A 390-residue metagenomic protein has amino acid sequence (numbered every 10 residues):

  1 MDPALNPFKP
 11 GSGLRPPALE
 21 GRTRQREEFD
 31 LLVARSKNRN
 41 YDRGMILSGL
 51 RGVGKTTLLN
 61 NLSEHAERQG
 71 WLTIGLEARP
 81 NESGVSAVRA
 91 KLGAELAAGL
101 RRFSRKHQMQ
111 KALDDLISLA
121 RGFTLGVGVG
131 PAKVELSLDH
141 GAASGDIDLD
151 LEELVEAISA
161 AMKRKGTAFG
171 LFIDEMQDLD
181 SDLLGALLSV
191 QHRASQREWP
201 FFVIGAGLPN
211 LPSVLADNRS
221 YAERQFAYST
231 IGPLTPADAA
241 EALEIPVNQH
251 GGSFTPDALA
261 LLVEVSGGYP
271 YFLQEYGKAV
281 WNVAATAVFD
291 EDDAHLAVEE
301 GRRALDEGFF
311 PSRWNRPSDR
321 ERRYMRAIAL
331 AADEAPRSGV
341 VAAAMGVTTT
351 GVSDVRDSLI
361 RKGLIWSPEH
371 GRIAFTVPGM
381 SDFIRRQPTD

Functional and structural regions predicted by a protein language model:
M1-R43, D390: A short, basic N-terminal segment
L5, R43, D257, H295 (+1 more regions): C-terminal leucine-rich, beta-strand-based interaction scaffolds used for sensing/assembly
V33, G267, W281, R326-D333: Short, locally clustered residues in the helix-turn-helix/winged-helix DNA-binding domain
S36, L211-E264, T286-V288: Helix-loop-helix "sensor" segment of P-loop NTPases
Y41-G49, V53, T57-F169, W199-F201: P-loop NTPase nucleotide-binding core
K163-F172, D178-S220, S229: Sensor-1/coupling segment of RecA-like P-loop NTPase cores
V190, A279, S358-R361: Alpha-helical DNA-recognition elements
E244-G308: Amphipathic alpha-helical "lid/sensor" segments that cap RecA-like P-loop NTPase cores
